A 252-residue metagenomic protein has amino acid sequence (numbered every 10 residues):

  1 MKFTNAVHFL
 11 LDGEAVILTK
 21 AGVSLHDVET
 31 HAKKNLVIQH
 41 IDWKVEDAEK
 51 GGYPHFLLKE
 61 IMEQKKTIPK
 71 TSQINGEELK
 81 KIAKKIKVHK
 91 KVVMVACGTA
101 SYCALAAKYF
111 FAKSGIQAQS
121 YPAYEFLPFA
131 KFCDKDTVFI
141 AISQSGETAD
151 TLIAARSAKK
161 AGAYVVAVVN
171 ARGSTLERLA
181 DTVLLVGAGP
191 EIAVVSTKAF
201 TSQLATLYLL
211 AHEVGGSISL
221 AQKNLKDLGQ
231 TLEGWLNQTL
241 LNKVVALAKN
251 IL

Functional and structural regions predicted by a protein language model:
M1-I86, A100, Y109, K113-G115 (+4 more regions): N-terminal segments that mediate ammonia production and transfer in glutamine-dependent amidotransferase systems
K84-E233: Glycine-rich phosphate-binding loops that contact phosphosugars or nucleotide phosphates
